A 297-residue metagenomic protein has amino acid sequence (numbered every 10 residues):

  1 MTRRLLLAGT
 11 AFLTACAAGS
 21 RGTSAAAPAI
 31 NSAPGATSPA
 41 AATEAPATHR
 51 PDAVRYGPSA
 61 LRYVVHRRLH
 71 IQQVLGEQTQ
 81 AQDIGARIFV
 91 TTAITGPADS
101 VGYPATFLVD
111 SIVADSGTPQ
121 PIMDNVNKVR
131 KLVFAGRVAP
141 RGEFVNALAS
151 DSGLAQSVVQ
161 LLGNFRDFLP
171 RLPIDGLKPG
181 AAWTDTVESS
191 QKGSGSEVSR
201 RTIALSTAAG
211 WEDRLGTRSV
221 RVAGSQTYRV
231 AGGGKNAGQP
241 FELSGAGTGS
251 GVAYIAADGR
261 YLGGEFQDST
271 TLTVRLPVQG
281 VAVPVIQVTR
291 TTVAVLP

Functional and structural regions predicted by a protein language model:
T2-L7: N-terminal export leaders
A8-A15: Bacterial N-terminal signal peptides
A17-S20: Bacterial signal peptide processing site
A27-P297: Signature of exported/secreted
